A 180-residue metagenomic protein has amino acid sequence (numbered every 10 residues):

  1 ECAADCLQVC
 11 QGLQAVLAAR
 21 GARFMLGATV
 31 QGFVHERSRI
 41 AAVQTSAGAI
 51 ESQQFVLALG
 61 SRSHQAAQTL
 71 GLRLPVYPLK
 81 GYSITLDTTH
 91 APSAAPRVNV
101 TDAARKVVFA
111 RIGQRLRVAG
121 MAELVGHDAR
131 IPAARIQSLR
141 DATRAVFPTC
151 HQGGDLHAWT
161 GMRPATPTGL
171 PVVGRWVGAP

Functional and structural regions predicted by a protein language model:
E1-Q53: Helical element adjacent to the flavin cofactor pocket in flavoenzyme catalytic cores
C6, A103-A104, D128-R130, R144-P180: C-terminal catalytic lobe of FAD-dependent flavoproteins
L7-Q11, V16, A28, L74 (+2 more regions): Flavin (primarily FAD) cofactor-binding/catalytic cores of flavoenzymes
F33-H35, A41-P96, P132: Central helical "cap/lid" subdomain
V34, Q44, A49, T101 (+2 more regions): Well-ordered beta-strand positions
A110-G120, P171-P180: Short FAD-binding loop at a beta-strand-to-alpha-helix junction that anchors the flavin cofactor in diverse
I112-V146: Conserved FAD/dinucleotide-binding core of flavoprotein oxidoreductases
